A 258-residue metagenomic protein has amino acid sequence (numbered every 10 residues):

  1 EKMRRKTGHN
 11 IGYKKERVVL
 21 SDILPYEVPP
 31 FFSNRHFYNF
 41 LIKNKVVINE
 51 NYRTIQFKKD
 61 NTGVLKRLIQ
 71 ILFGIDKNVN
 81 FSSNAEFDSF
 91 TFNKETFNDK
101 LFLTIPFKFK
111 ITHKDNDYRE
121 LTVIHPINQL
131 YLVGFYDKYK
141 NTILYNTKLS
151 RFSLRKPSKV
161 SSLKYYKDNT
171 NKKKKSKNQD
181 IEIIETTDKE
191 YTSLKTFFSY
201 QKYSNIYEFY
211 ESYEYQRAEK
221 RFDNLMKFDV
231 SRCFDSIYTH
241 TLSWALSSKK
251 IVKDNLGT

Functional and structural regions predicted by a protein language model:
E1-T258: Conserved two-metal-ion catalytic palm core of "right-hand" nucleic acid polymerases, unifying RNA-dependent RNA
